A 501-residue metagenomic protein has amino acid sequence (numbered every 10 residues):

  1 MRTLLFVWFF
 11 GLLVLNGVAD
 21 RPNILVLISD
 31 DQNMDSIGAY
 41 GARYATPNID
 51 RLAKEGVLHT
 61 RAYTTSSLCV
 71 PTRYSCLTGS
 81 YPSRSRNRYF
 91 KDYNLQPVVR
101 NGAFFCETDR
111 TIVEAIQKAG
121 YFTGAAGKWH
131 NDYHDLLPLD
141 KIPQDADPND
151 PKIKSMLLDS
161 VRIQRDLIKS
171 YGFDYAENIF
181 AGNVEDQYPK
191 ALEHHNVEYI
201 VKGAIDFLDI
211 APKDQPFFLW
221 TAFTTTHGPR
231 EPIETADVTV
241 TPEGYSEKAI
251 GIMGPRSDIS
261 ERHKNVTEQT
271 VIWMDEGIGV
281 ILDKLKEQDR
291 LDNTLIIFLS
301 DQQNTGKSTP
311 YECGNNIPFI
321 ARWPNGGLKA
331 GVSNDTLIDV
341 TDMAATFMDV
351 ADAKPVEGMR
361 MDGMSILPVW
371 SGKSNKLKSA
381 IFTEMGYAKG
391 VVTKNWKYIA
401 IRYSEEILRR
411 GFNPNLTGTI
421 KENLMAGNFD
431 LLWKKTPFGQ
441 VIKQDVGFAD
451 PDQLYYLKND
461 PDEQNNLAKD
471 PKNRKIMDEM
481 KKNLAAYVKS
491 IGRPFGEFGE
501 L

Functional and structural regions predicted by a protein language model:
R2, G17-Q453, P461-K489, R493-L501: Formylglycine-dependent sulfatase
T3-L13: Sec-dependent N-terminal signal peptides
